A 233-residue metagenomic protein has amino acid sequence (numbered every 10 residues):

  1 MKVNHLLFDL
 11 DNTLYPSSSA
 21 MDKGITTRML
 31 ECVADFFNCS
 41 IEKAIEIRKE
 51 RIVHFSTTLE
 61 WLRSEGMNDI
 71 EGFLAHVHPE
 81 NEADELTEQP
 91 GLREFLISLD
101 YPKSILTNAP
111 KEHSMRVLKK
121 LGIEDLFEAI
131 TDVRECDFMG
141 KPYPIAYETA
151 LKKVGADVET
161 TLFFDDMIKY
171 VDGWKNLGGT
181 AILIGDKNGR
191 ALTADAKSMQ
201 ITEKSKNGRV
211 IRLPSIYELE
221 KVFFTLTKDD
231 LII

Functional and structural regions predicted by a protein language model:
M1-V3, I97, P110-K111, M115-I233: Asp-based, Mg2+/Mn2+-dependent phosphohydrolase catalytic module
K2-R93, Y101, E112: N-terminal helical cap/lid subdomain that shapes the substrate entry/recognition surface in HAD-like hydrolases
T13, T107, T161: Ser/Thr-centric signal marking residues that sit in or immediately flank functional binding/regulatory motifs
P16, I105-T107, L183: Hydrophobic residues in well-ordered beta-strands that form the structural core
S19, R48-K49, S104, C136-D137 (+1 more regions): A generic secondary-structure micro-motif detector that highlights 1-2 residue hydrophobic/ambivalent hotspots embedded
A34, R63, E82, S104 (+3 more regions): Short, flexible active-site loop motifs that bind/organize anionic cofactors or intermediates
E88, L106, M139: Residue-level marker of regulatory loop/turn positions in helix-turn-helix DNA-binding domains and in histidine
